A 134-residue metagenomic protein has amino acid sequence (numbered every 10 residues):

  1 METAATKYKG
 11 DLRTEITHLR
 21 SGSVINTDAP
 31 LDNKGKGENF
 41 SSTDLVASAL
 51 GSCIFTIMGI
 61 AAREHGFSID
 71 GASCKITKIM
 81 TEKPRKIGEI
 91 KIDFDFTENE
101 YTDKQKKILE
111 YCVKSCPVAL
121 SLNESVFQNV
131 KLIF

Functional and structural regions predicted by a protein language model:
M1-S48, G59-F134: Extended beta-strand/beta-hairpin segments
C53-I54: Alpha-helical metal-binding/catalytic segments enriched in His/Glu/Asp
